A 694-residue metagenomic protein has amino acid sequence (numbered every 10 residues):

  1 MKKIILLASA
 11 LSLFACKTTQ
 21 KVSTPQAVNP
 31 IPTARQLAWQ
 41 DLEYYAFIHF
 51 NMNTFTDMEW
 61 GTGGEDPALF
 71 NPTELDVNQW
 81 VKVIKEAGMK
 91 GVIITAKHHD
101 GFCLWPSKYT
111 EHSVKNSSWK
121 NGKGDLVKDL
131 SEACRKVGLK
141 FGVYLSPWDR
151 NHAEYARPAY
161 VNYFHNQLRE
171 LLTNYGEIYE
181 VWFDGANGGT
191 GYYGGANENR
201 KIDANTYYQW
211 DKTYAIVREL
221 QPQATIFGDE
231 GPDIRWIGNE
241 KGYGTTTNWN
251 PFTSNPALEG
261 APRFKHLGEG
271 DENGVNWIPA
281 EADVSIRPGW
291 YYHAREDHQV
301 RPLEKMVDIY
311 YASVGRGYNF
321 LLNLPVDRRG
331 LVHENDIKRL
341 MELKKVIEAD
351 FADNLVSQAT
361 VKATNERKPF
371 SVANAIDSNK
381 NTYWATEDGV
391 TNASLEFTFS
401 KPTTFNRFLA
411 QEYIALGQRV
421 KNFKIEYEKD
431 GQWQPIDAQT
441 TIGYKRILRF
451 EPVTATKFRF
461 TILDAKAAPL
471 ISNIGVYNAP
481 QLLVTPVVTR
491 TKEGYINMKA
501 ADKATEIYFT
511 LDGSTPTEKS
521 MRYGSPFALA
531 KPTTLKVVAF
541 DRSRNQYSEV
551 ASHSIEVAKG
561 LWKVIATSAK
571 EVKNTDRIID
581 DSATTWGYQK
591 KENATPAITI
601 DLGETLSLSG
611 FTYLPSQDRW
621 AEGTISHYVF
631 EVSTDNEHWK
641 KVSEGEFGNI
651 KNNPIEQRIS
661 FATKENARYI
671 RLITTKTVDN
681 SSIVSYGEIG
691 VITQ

Functional and structural regions predicted by a protein language model:
M1-I4: Positively charged n-region of N-terminal signal peptides that target proteins for export
L7-L11: Hydrophobic helical h-region of N-terminal Sec-dependent signal peptides in bacterial secretory/periplasmic proteins
F14-A15: C-terminal motif of bacterial Sec signal peptides marking the signal peptidase cleavage site
Q20-T391, E396-F397, K401-T404, L409-Q411 (+6 more regions): Mature catalytic domains of secreted/periplasmic carbohydrate-active enzymes
I93-A96, S548, V632-S633: Ser/Thr-glycine-rich phosphate-binding loops at phosphate-binding pockets of nucleotides, nucleotide cofactors
N335-K338, E342, V346-D350, D377-V484 (+2 more regions): Aromatic, loop-rich ligand-recognition surfaces of beta-strand-rich domains
D437-T441, T515-Y523, N649: Short beta-strand segments within Ig-like beta-sandwich modules, predominantly Fibronectin type-III
N478-A597: Short, compositionally stereotyped local motifs that mark structural "simplifiers"
